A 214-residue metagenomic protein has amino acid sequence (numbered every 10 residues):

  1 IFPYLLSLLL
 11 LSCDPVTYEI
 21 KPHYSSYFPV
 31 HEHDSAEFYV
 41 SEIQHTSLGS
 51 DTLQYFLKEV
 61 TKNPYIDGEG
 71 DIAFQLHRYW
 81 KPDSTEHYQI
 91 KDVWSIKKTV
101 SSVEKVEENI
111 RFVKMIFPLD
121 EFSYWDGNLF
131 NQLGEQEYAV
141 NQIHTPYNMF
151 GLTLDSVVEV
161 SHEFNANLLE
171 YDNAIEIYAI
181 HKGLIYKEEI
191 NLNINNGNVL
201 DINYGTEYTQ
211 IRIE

Functional and structural regions predicted by a protein language model:
I1-S7: Sec-dependent signal peptide recognition, specifically the positively charged N-region followed immediately by
L9-S12: C-terminal motif of bacterial Sec signal peptides marking the signal peptidase cleavage site
D14-E214: Conserved functional acidic sites
